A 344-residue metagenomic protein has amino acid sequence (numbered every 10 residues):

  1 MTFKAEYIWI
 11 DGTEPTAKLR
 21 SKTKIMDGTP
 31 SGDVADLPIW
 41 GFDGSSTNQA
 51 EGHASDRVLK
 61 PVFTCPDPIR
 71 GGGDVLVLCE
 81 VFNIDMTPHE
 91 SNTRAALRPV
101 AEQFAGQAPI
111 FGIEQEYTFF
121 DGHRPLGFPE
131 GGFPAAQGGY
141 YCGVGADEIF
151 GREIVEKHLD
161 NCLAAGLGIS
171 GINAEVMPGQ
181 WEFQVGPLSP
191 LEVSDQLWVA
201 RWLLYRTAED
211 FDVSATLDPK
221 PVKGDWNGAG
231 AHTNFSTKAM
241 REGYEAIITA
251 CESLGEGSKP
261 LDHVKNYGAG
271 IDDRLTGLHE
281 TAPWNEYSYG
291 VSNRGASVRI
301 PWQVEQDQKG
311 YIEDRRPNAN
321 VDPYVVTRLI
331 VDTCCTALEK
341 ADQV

Functional and structural regions predicted by a protein language model:
M1-V344: Glycine-rich, acidic/polar active-site loops that bind/position phosphate-bearing ligands
